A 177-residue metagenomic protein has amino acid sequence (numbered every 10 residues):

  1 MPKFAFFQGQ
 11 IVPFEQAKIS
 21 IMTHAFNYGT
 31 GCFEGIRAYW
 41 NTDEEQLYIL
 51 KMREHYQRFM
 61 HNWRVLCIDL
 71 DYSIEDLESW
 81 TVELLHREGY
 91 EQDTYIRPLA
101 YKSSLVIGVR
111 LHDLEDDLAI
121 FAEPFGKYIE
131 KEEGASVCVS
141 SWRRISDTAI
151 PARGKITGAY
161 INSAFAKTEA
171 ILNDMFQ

Functional and structural regions predicted by a protein language model:
M1-D71, S79-E83, I107-Q177: Helix-start/capping segments and mature chain N-termini
I68-D71, Y90-T94: Secondary-structure boundary/capping residues
L77-Q92, L99-V106, E123: Short, acidic/charged, Gly/Pro-enriched secondary-structure junctions
D93-Y95, M175-F176: Short secondary-structure junction motifs
